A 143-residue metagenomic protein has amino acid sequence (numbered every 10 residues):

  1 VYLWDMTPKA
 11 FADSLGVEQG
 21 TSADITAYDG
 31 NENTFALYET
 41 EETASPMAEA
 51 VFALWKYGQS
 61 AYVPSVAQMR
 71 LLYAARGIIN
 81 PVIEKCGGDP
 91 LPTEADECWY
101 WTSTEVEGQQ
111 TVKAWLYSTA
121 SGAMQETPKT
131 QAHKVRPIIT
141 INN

Functional and structural regions predicted by a protein language model:
V1-Y57, P128-N143: Short, compositionally biased
G16, E32, G108-Q109, G122: Intrinsic-disorder/low-complexity loop/linker signature
L37-A61, V66-T119: An exposed tryptophan-centered "aromatic clamp" motif
S121-P128: Carbohydrate-recognition loop of C-type lectin domains
